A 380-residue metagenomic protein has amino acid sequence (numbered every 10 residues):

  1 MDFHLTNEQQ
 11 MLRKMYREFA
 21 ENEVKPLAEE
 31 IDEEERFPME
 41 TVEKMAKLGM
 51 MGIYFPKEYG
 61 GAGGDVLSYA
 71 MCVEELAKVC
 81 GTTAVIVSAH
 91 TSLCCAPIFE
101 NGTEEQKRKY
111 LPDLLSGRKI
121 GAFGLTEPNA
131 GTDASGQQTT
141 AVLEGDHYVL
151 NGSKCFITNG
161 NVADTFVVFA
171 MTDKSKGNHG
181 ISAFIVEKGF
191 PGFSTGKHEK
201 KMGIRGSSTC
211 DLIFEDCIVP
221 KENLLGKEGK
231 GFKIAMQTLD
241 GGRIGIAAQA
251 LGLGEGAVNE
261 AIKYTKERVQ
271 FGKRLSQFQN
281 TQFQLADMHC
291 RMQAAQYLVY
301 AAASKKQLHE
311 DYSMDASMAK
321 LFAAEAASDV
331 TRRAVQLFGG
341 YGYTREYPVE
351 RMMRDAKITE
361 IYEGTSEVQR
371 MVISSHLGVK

Functional and structural regions predicted by a protein language model:
M1-A89, N101-Q106, D113, G117-R118 (+5 more regions): Alpha-helical interface subdomain recognition
G49, V73-A77, A170, V186-P191 (+1 more regions): Short Ser/Thr-interspersed hydrophobic loop/turn segments at strand-loop and sheet-helix junctions that line or gate
F99-G102, V142-E144, V168-T172, I185-E187 (+3 more regions): Short beta-strand-to-turn element immediately C-terminal to the catalytic PLP-Schiff-base lysine in fold type I
G117-L125, F169: A short, Trp-centered hydrophobic/proline-enriched beta-strand micro-motif
N129-T132, F156-N159, D173-S175, K201-S208: Short Gly/Pro-enriched turn/cap motifs at secondary-structure boundaries
G136, G189-P220: Flexible, small-/acidic-enriched active-site or ligand-binding loops
D146-H147, N151-T195: A short core secondary-structure module
E215-I234: Long, acidic (Asp/Glu-rich), low-complexity accessory segments flanking structured domains
